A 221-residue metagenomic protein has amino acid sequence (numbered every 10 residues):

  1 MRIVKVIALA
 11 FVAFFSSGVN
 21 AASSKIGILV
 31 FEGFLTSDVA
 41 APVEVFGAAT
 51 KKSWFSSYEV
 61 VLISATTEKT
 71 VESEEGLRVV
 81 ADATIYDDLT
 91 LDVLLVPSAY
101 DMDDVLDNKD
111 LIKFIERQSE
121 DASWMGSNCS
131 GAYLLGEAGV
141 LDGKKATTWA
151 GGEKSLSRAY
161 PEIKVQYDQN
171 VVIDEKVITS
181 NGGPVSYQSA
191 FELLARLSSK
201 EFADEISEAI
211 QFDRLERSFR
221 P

Functional and structural regions predicted by a protein language model:
R2-L9: Sec-dependent signal peptide recognition, specifically the positively charged N-region followed immediately by
S16-G18: N-terminal signal peptide c-region/cleavage motif recognized by signal peptidases
A21-M125, Y133-E137, E162-D168, Y187-P221: Extended, subdomain-level signal for the structured scaffold at the beginning of enzyme domains
S23-G27, K145, K176: Residues that mark the start of a beta-strand
L141-D168: A conserved active-site-flanking secondary-structure segment within enzyme catalytic domains
D168-T179: Amphipathic alpha-helical segments enriched in hydrophobic/aromatic residues interleaved with Lys/Arg
T179-Q188: Active-site-proximal catalytic alpha-helix in oxidoreductases
